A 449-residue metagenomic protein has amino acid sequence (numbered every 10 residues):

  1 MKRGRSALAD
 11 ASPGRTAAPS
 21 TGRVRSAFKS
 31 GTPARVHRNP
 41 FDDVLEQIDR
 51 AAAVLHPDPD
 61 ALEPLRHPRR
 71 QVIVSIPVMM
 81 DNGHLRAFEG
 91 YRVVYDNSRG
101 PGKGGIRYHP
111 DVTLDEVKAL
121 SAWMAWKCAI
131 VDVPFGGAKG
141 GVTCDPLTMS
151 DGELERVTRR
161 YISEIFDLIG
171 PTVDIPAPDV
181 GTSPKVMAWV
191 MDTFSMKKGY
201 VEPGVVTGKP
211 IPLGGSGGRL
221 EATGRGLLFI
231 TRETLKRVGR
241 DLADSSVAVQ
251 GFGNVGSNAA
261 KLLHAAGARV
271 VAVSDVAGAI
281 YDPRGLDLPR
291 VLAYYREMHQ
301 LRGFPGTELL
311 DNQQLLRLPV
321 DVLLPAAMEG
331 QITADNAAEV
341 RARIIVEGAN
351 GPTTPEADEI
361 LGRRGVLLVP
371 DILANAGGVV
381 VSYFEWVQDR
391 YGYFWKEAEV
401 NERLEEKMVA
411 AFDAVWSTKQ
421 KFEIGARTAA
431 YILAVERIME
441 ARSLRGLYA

Functional and structural regions predicted by a protein language model:
R3-R23: Compositionally biased, low-complexity flexible segments
A34-R38, T234-L235, A338-A449: Adenosine-phosphate binding glycine-rich loop
R35-S75: Short, Gly/Pro- and small/polar-rich lid/capping loops
V74-P146: Glycine-rich, N-terminal phosphate-binding loop and its surrounding beta-alpha-beta segment
H109, A129-A243: Glycine/serine-rich phosphate-binding loop and adjoining beta1-alpha1 elements at the start of nucleotide-handling
T207, G215-R317: Glycine-rich phosphate/diphosphate-binding loop of Rossmann-like nucleotide-binding domains
G278-L368: Rossmann-like adenosine-cofactor binding region
